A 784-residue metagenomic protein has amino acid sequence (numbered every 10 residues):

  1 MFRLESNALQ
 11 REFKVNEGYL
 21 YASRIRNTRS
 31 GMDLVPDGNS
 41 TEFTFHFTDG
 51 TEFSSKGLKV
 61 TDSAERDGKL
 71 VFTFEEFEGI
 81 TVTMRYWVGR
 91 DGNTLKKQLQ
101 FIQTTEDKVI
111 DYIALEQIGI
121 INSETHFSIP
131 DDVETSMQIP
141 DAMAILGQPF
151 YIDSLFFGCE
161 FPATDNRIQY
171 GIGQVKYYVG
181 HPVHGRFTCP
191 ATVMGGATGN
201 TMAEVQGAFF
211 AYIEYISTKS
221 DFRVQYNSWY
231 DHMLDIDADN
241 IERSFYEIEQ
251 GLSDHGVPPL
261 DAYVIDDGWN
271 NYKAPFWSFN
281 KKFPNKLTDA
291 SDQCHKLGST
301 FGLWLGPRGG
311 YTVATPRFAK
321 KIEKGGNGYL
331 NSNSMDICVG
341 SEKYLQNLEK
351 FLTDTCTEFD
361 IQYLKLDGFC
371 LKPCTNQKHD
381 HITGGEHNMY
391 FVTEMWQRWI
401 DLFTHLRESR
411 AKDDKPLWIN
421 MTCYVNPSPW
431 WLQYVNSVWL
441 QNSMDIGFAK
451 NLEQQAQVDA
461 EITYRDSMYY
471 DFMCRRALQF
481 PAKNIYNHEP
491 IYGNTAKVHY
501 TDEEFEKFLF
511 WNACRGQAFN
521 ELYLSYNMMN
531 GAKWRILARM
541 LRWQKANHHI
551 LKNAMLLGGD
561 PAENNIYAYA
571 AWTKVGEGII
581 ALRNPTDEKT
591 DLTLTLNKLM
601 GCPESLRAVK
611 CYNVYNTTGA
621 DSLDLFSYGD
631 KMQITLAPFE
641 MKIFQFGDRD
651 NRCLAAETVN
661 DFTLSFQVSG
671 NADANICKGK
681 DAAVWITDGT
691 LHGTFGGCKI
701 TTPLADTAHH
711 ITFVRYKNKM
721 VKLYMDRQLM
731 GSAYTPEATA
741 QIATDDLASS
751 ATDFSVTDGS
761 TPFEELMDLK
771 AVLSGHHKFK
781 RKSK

Functional and structural regions predicted by a protein language model:
F2-E5, L9, A22-Q174, Y178 (+2 more regions): Polysaccharide-binding surfaces and accessory modules of carbohydrate-active proteins
N7, H184-G185, Q397-A620, K631-F646: Active-site-proximal substrate-binding groove within the catalytic cores of carbohydrate-active enzymes
P259-N487: Aromatic- and carboxylate-enriched substrate-binding clefts and catalytic-loop regions of carbohydrate-active enzymes
R652-F695, M720, A751, D758-D768: Extracellular glycan-recognition modules
G693-H710: Short, aromatic/His-centered strand-loop micro-motif at the edge of beta-sheets
H709-V721: Localized edge beta-strand/strand-to-loop motifs within extracellular or lumenal beta-rich domains
L729, D753-K784: Extended recognition patches within non-cytosolic domains
M730-V756: Flexible glycan-contacting loops in extracellular carbohydrate-active proteins
